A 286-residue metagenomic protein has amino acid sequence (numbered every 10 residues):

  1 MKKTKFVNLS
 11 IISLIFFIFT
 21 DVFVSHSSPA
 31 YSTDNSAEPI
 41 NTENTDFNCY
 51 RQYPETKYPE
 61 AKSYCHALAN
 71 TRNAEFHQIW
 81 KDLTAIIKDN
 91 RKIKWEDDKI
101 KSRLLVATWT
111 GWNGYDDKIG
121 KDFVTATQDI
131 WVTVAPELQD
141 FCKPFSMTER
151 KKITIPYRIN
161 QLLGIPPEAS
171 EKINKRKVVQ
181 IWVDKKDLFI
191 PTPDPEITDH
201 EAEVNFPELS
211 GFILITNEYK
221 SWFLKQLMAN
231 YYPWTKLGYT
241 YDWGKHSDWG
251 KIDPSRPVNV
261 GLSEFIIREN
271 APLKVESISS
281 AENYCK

Functional and structural regions predicted by a protein language model:
K2-I12: Bacterial N-terminal signal peptides that target proteins for export
F17-S27: C-terminal segment of classical bacterial N-terminal signal peptides
S28-T33: Boundary of Sec targeting at the N-terminus
D34-T133: ADP-ribose/NAD+-binding catalytic cleft of ART/PARP-like enzymes
K94-D199: Extracellular-facing segments of soluble proteins and assemblies that are Gly/Ser/Thr-biased and enriched in aromatics
L162-K286: Conserved NAD+-utilizing ADP-ribose enzyme module
